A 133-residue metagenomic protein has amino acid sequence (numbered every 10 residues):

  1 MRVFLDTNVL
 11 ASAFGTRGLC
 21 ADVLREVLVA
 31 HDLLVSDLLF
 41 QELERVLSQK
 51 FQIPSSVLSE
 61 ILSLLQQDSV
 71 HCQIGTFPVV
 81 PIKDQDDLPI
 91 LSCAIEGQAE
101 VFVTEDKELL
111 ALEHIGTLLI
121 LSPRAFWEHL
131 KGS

Functional and structural regions predicted by a protein language model:
M1-V35: Short, well-structured N-terminal submotif of metal-dependent ribonuclease cores
D6-T7, S36, E105-D106, S122-P123: A secondary-structure boundary/capping signal
S12-F14, V46, L112, H129-L130: Residues that scaffold the ATP/ADP-binding catalytic core of kinase and kinase-like folds
G18, L34, S56, E60 (+3 more regions): Residues at secondary-structure transition points
R25-P78: PIN-domain endoribonuclease scaffold, especially VapC-family toxins
A30-L33, Q98-E100, T117-L118: Short active-site oxyanion
Q67-V101, K107: Active-site neighborhoods of divalent-metal-dependent phosphate/nucleic-acid chemistry enzymes
K107-S133: Acidic, PIN/NYN-like endoribonuclease modules and their adjacent C-terminal/linker elements
